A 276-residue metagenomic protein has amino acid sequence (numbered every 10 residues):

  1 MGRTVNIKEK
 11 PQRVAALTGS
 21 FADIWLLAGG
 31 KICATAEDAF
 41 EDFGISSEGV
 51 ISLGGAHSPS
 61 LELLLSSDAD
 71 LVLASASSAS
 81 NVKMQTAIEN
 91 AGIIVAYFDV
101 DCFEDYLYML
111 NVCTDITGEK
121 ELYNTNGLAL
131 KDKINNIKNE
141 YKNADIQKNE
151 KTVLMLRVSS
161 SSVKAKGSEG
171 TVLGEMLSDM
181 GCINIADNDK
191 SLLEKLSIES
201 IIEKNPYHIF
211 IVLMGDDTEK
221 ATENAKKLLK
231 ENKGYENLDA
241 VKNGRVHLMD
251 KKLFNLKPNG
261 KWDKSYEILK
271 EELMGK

Functional and structural regions predicted by a protein language model:
M1-G2, V50-L61, D189-I198: Short helix-initiation/N-cap motifs at beta->coil->alpha
M1-S20, E121-L154, E271-K276: Bacterial Sec-exported substrate-binding components of ABC uptake systems
V5-K10, G44-S52, M180-K190: A local structural motif
L17-S67, L71-S78: A short, structured surface patch at a secondary-structure boundary
A39-E41, K164-E194: Alpha-helical, coiled-coil/dimerization segments enriched in small aliphatic residues
L61-A74, I93, I198-I211: Proline-aspartate-enriched helix->loop->beta-strand connector
S80-K83, F98-C113, E150-V172, T218: Extracytoplasmic ligand-binding site segments that recognize negatively charged/polar headgroups
L107-Y108, V112-T117, E121-L128, H208-K276: Structured C-terminal subdomain patch of bacterial secreted/periplasmic proteins
